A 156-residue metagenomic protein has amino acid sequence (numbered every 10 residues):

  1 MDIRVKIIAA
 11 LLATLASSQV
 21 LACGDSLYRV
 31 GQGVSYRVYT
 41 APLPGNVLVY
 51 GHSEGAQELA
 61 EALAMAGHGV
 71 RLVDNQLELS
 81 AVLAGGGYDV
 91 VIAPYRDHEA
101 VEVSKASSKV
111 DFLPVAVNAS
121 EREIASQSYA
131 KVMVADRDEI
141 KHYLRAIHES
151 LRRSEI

Functional and structural regions predicted by a protein language model:
M1-I8: Bacterial N-terminal signal peptides that target proteins for export
S17-Q19: N-terminal signal peptide c-region/cleavage motif recognized by signal peptidases
L21-V30: Cleaved targeting-peptide boundary
Q32-G55: N-terminal targeting signals for Sec/Tat export/insertion, comprising classic cleavable signal peptides
V49-E54, D74, I92-D97, V115-A119 (+1 more regions): Structural motif
A62-G87, A93-E102: A short, well-structured beta->alpha microelement
E99-R122: A short, gly/pro- and small-residue-rich
V115-R152: Output/docking surface of receiver
